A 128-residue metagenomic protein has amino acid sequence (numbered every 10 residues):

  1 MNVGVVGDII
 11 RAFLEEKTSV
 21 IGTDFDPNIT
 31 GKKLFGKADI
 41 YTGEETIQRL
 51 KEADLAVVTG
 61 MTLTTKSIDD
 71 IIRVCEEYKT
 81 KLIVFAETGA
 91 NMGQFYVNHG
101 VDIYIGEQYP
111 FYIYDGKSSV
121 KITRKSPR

Functional and structural regions predicted by a protein language model:
M1-I29: Internal active-site segments that recognize and position negatively charged phosphoryl groups and nucleotide moieties
I9-F13, S67-V74, F95: A short acidic, amphipathic alpha-helical/loop segment
V20, K66-V84: A short, gly/pro- and small-residue-rich
I40-L50: Short acidic low-complexity segments
E45-T46, S67, M92: Short acidic active-site motifs
A53: An anion/phosphate-binding loop that grips the pyrophosphate of nucleotide cofactors and donors
T64-K66, I113: Short glycine-rich, flexible loops that bind phosphorylated cofactors or substrates
E77-R128: C-terminal functional extensions of proteins
